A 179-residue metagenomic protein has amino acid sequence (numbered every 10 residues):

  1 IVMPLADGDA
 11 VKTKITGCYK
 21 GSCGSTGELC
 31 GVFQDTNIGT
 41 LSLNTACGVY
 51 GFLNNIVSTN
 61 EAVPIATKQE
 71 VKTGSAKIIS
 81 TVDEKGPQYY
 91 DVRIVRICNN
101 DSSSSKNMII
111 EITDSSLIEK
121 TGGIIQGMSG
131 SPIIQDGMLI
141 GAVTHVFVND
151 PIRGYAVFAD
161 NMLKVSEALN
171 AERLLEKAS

Functional and structural regions predicted by a protein language model:
I1-S179: C-terminal recognition in membrane/secretory proteostasis and scaffolding
